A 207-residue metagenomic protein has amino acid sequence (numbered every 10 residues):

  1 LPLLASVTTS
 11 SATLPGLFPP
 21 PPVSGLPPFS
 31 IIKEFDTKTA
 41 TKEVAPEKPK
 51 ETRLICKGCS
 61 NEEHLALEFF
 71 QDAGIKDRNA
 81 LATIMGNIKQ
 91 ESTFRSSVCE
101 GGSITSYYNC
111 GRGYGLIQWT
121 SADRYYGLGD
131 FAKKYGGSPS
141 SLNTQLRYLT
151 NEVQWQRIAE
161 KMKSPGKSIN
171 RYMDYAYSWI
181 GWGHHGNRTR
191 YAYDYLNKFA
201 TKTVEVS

Functional and structural regions predicted by a protein language model:
L1-G25, I31-V44, Y125-S207: Non-catalytic cell-wall polysaccharide-engagement segments
A45-L65, S92-G166: Peptidoglycan-targeting cell-wall enzymes and recognition modules
H64-E68, D72, A82-M85, R147 (+3 more regions): Solvent-exposed, polar/charged alpha-helical surfaces in well-ordered, non-transmembrane soluble domains, broadly
G74-K76: Extracytoplasmic/periplasm-facing segments of secreted or lipoprotein envelope proteins
N79-R95: Short, functionally critical alpha-helical segments immediately adjacent to catalytic or ligand/cofactor-binding
